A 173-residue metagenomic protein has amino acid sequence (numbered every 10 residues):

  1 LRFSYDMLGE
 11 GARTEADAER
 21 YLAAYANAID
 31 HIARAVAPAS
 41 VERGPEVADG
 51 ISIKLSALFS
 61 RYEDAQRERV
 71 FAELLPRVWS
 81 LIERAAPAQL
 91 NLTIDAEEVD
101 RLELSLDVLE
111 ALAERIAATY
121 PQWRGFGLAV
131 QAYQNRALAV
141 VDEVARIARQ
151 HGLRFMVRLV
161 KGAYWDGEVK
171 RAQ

Functional and structural regions predicted by a protein language model:
L1-Q173: Positively charged, amphipathic and often flexible ligand-engagement surfaces
